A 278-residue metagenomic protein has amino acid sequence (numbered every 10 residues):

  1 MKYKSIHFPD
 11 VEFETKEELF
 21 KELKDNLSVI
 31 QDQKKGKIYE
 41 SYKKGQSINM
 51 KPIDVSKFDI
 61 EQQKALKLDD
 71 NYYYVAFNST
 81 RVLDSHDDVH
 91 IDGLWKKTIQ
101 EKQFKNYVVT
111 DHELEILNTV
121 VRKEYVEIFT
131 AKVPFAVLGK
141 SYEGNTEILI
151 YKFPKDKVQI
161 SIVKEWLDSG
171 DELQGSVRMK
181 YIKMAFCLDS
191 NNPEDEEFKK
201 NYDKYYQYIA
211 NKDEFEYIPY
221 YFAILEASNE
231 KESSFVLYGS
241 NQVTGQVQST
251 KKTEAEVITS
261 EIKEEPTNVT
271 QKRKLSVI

Functional and structural regions predicted by a protein language model:
M1-A255: Signature of dsDNA virion morphogenesis modules
I258-I278: Terminal short linear interaction segments
